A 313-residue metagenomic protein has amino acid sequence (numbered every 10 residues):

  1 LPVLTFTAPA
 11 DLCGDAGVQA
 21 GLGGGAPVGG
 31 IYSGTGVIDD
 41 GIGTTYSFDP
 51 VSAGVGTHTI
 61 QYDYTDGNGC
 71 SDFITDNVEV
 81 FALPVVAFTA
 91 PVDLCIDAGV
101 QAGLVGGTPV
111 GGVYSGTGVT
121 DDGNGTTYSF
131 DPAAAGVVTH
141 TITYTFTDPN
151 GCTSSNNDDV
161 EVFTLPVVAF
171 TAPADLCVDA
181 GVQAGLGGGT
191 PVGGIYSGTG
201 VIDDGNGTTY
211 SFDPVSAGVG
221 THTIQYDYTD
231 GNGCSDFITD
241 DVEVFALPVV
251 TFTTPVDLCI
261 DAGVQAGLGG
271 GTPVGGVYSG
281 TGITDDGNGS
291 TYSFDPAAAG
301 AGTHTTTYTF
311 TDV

Functional and structural regions predicted by a protein language model:
P2-A8, L83-A90, L165-A172, L247-T254: Proline-enriched interdomain boundary motifs that mark the N-terminal boundary and often initiate the first structured
A16-G25, A98-T108, A180-T190, A262-T272: A short beta-strand segment in extracellular, disulfide-stabilized domains
G29-S47, G111-S129, G193-S211, G275-S293: Low-complexity "stalk/linker" and mucin-like segments enriched in Ser/Thr/Pro/Ala/Gly
T44-T57, T126-T139, T208-T221, S290-H304: Solvent-exposed segments in extracellular or luminal domains encompassing
G67-F73, P149-S155, G231-F237, V313: Short, exposed coil/turn segments at beta-strand boundaries within extracellular/luminal domains
F73-V80, S155-V162, F237-V244: C-terminal edge beta-strand
